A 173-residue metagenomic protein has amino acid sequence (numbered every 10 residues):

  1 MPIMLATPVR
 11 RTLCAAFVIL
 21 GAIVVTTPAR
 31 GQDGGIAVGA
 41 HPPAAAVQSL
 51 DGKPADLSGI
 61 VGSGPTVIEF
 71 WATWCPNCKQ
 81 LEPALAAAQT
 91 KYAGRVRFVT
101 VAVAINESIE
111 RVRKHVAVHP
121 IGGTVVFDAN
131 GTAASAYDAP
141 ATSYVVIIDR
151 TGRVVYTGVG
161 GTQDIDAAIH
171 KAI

Functional and structural regions predicted by a protein language model:
P2-A16: Bacterial N-terminal signal peptides that target proteins for export
C14-V24: Bacterial N-terminal signal peptides
I23-A44, G62, K114: N-proximal helix/coil linker or "cap" segments that precede and/or mark the start of modular domains
I36, A45-T66: A short beta-strand-turn-helix
G62, K114-G122, D128-A172: Thiol/disulfide oxidoreductase modules built on the thioredoxin-like
V67-I68, F98, V145: Hydrophobic beta-strand anchors of alpha/beta hydrolase catalytic cores
E69-C75: Aromatic-flanked redox-active Cys/Sec active sites in thiol-based oxidoreductases, especially the WC-centered
K79-H119, A129-A136: Structural microenvironment flanking redox-active thiols in thiol-disulfide oxidoreductases
